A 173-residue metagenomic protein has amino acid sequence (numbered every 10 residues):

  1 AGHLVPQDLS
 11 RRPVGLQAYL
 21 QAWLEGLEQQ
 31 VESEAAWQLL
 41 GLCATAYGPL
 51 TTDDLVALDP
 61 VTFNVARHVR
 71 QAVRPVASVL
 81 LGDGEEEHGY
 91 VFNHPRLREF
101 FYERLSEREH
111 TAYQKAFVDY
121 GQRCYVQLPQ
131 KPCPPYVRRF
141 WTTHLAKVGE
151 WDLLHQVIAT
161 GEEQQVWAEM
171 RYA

Functional and structural regions predicted by a protein language model:
A1, A35-L39, T51, H68-A72 (+5 more regions): Residue-level detector of well-ordered alpha-helical segments, enriched for hydrophobic/aromatic packing positions
G2-Q7, P49, L145-W151: AAA+ ATPase "lid" subdomain C-terminal helix
G2-Y19: Conserved C-terminal helix/linker of AAA+ ATPases
S10-G15, Q29-E34, F92, A112 (+1 more regions): Short helix-capping and inter-helix turn/linker motifs at the boundaries of alpha-helical repeat units
Q17, Q21-F101, Q165: C-terminal boundary/linker of central alpha/beta nucleotide-binding cores
Q38, H88, N93-R96, L105 (+3 more regions): Cullin-RING E3 adaptor/co-adaptor recruitment helices
P95-K115: Short, amphipathic alpha-helical interaction segments positioned at domain boundaries
R108-A173: Hydrophobic repeat-domain scaffold segments
